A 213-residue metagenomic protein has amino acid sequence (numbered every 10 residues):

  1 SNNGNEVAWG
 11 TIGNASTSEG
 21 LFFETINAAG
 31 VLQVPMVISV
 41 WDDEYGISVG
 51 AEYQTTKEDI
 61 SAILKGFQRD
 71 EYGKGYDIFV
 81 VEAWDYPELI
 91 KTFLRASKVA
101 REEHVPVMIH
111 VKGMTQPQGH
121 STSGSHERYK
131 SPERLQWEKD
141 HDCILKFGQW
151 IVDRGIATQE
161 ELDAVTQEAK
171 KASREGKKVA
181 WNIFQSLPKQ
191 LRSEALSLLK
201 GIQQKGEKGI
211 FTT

Functional and structural regions predicted by a protein language model:
S1-P188: Glycine-rich ThDP/TPP pyrophosphate-binding loop and its adjacent helix/strand module within ThDP-dependent enzymes
N182-G209: Terminal amphipathic helices with adjacent charged low-complexity linkers/tails
